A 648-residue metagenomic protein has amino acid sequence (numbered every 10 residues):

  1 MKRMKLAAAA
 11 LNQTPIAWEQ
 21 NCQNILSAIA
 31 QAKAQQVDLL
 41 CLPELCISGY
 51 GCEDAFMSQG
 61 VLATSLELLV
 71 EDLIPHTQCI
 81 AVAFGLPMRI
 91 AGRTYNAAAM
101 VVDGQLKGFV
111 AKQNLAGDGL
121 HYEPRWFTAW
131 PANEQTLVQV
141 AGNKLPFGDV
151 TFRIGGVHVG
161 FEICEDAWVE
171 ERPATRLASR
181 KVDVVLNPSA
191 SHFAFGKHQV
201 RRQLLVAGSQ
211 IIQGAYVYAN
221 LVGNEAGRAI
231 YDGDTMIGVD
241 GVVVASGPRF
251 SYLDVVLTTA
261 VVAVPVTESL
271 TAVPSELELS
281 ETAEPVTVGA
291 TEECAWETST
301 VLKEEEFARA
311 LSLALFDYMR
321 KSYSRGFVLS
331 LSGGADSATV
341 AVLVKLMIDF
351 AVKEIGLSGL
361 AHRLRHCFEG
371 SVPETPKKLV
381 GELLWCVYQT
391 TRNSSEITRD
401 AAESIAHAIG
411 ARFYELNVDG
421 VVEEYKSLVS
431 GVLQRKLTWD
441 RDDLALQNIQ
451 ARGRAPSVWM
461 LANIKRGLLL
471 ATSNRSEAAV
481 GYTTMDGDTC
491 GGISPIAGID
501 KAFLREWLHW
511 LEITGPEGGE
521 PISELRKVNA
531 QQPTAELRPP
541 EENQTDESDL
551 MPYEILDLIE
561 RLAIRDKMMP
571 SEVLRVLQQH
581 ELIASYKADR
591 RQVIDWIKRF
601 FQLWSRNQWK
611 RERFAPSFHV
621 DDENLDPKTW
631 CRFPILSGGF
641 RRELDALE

Functional and structural regions predicted by a protein language model:
M1-S330, A341-F368, A408, F413: Enzyme catalytic cores with a strong preference for nitrogen-chemistry domains
K2-K5, R153-G155, Q213-G214, E225-A226 (+4 more regions): ATP/NTP-dependent adenylation/nucleotidyl-transfer catalytic domains that generate, transfer, or process NMP-activated
